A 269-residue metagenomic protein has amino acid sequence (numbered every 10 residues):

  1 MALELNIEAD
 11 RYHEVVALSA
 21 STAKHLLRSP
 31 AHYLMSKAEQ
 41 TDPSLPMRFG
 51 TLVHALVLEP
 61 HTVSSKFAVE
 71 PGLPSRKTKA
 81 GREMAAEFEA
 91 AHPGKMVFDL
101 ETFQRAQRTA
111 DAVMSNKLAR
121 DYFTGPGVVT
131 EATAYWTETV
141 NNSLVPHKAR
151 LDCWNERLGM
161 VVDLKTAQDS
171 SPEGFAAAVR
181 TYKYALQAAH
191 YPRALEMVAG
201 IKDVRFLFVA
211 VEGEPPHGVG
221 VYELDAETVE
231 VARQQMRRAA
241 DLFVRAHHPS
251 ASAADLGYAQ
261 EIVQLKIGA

Functional and structural regions predicted by a protein language model:
M1-K148, G257-Y258, I262: Metal-dependent nuclease catalytic cores that hydrolyze phosphodiester bonds in DNA/RNA, characterized by
P30-M35, T166-S171, G213-G218: Short acidic (Asp/Glu) and glycine-rich catalytic loops that position anionic groups and cofactors
Q40-D42, A91-F98, P172-K183, D225-E227: Short histidine-centered catalytic/ligand-binding loop motif
V57-T62, T166-D169, E196-G200, V244: Hydrophobic/aromatic-lined pockets within catalytic cores
A119-T124, N155-V161, E196-V204: Secondary-structure boundary elements
T130, A149-A177: Conserved catalytic cores of phosphodiester-cleaving nucleases, focusing on short active-site segments
A178-A185, H190-A269: Metal-dependent nuclease catalytic regions and adjoining charged, substrate-binding loops involved in nucleic-acid end
